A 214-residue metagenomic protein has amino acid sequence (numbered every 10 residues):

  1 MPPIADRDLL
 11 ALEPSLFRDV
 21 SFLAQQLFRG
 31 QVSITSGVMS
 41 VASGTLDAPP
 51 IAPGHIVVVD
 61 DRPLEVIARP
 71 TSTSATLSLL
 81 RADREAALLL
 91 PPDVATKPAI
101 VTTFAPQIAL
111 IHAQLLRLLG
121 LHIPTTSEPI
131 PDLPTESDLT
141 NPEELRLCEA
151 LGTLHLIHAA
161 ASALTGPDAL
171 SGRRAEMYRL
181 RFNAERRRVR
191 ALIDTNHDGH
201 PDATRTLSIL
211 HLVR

Functional and structural regions predicted by a protein language model:
M1-F28, L151, H155-R214: Short loop/turn elements at secondary-structure junctions
P2-A86: Autoprocessing Asn-cyclization modules and mimics
G37, D61, A95, S127 (+1 more regions): Intrinsic-disorder/low-complexity loop/linker signature
A52-V59, E144, E149-H155: Short hydrophobic/aromatic-rich beta-strand motifs
D83-A113, R117: Surface-exposed interaction regions enriched in Ser/Thr/Asp/Glu that occur as long low-complexity tracts or repetitive
A99-P106, L110, E144, C148 (+4 more regions): Alpha-helix boundary/N-cap detector
F104-E143: Short amphipathic alpha-helical segments and their helix-coil junctions
